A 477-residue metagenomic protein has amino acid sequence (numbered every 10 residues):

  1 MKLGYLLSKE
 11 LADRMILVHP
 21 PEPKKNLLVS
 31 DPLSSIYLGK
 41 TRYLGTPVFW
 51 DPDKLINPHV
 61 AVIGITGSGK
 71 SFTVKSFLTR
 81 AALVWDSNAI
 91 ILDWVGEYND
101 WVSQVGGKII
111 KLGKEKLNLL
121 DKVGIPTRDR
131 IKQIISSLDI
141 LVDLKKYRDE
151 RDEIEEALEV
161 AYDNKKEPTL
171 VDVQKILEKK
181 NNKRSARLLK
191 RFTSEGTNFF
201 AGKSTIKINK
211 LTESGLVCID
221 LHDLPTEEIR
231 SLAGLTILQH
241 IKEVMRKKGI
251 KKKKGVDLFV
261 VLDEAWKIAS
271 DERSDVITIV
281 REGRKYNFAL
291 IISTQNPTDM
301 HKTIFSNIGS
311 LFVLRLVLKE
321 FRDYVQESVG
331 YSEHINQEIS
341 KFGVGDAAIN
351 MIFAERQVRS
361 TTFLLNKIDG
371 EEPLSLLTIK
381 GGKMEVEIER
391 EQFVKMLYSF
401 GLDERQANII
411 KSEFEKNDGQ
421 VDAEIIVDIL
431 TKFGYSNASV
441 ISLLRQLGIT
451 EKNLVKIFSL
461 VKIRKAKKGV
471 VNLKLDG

Functional and structural regions predicted by a protein language model:
M1-I63, L365, L475: Basic- and hydrophobic-enriched, low-structure N-terminal and domain-boundary segments that flank ATP-binding catalytic
Y43, L78, D86-N88, L92-F288 (+2 more regions): P-loop NTPase motor domains
F49, D53-S68, F72-L78, L224-E338 (+1 more regions): Conserved P-loop NTPase motor cores
V74-K75, V95, V276, R390 (+2 more regions): Generic non-transmembrane alpha-helix signal with a bias for helix starts/N-cap capping motifs
A81: Aromatic pocket-lining residues of Rossmann-like dinucleotide-binding sites
Y98-V102, L117-L119, D299-T303, E320-V325 (+1 more regions): Switch/connector loops and helix/strand junctions flanking conserved nucleotide-binding motifs in nucleotide-processing
L144-E150, R184-A186, E333-E338, D403-I410 (+2 more regions): Short, surface-exposed acidic
K166, V171, K175-I176, R191 (+12 more regions): Conserved P-loop NTPase motor module
